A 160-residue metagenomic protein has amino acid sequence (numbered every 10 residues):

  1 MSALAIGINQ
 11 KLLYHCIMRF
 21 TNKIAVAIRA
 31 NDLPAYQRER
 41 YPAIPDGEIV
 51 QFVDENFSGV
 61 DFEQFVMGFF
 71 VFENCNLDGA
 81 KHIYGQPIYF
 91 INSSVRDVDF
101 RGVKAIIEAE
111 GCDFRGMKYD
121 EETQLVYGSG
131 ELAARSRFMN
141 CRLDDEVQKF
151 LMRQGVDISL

Functional and structural regions predicted by a protein language model:
N22-A25, R29-L160: Tandem repeat scaffolds
